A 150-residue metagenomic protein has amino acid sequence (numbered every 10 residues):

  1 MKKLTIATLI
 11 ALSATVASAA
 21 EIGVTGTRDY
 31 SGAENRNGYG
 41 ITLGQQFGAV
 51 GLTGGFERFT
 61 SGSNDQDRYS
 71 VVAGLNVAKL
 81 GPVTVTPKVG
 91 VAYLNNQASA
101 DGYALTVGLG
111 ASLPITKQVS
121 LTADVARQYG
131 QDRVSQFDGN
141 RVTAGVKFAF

Functional and structural regions predicted by a protein language model:
K2-L9: Sec-dependent signal peptide recognition, specifically the positively charged N-region followed immediately by
L4, V16-T60, V91-Y93: Short glycine/proline- and aromatic-enriched beta-strand/turn motifs that initiate or cap beta-hairpins
A20-V24, G48-G54, L80-V85, L113-A123: Repeated loop/turn-to-beta-strand initiation elements of outer-membrane beta-barrel proteins
Y30-E34, R58-G62, K79, Y93-S99 (+1 more regions): Gram-negative outer-membrane beta-barrel proteins
N35-Y39, Q46-G48, D65-Y69, D101-L105 (+1 more regions): Residues that define the transmembrane beta-barrel architecture of outer-membrane proteins
I41-L43, V71-A73, V89, V107-L109 (+1 more regions): Membrane-embedded beta-strands of outer-membrane beta-barrel proteins, especially the hydrophobic/small aromatic
Q45, L75-A78, A111-L113, R127 (+1 more regions): Residue-level signature of outer-membrane beta-barrel architecture
L113, S120, D138-F150: Outer-membrane beta-barrel "beta-signal"
